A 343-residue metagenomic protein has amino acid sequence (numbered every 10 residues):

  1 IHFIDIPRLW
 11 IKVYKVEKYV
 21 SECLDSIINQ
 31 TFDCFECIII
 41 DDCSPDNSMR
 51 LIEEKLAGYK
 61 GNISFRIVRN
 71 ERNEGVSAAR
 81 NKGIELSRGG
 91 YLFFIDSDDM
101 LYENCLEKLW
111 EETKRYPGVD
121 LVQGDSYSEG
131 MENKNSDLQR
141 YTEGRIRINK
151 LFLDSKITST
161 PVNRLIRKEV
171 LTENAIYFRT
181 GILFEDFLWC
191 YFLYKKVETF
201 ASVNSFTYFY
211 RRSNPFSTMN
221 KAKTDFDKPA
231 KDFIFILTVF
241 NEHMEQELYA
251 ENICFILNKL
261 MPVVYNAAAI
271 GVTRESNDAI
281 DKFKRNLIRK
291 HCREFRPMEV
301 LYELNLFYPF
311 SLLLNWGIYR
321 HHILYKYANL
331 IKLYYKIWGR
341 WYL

Functional and structural regions predicted by a protein language model:
I1-A230, I337-Y342: Nucleotide-sugar donor-binding/catalytic module of glycosyltransferases that assemble extracellular/cell-envelope
E53-L56, N241, K332: Residue-level detector of alpha-helical secondary structure
L56, Y116, N174, Y249-N252 (+3 more regions): Residue-level recognition of alpha-helix termini/interfacial anchor residues
F187-C190, L237, M261-V264: Hydrophobic alpha-helical core bundles mediating ligand binding, dimerization, or RNAP-core interactions
T207-N214, N220-E251, A267-F295: Catalytic core of nucleotide-sugar-dependent glycosyltransferases
F255-A267: Amphipathic alpha-helical repeat scaffolds of TPR domains
V272-L343: Membrane-interface aromatic/basic loop that binds lipid-linked glycans or pyrophosphate carriers, typified by
